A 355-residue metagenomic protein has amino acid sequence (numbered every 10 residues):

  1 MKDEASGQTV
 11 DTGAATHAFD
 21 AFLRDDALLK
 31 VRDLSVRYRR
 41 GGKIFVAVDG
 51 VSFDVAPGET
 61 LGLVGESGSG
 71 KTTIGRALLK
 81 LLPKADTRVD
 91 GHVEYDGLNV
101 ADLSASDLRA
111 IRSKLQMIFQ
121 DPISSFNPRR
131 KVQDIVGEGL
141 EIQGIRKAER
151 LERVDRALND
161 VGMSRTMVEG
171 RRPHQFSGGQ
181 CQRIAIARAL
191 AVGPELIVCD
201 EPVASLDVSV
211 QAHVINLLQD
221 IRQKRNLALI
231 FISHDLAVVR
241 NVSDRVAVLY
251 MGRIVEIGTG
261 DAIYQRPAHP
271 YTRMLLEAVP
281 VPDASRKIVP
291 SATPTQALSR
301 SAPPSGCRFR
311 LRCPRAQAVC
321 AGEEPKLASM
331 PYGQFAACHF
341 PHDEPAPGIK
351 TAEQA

Functional and structural regions predicted by a protein language model:
E4, G13-A27, I44, I257-A355: Short catalytic/signature loops enriched in Gly
E66, K80, P202, L206 (+1 more regions): P-loop NTP-binding/switch modules centered on Walker-like glycine-rich loops
T87-N99: Conserved ABC transporter NBD signature motif
D121, R129-E141: Q-loop/switch helix immediately C-terminal to the Walker
R172-F176, Q180: Conserved ABC ATPase signature
A191-E195: A short, proline-enriched helix->beta-strand linker immediately N-terminal to the Walker B motif in ABC-type P-loop
